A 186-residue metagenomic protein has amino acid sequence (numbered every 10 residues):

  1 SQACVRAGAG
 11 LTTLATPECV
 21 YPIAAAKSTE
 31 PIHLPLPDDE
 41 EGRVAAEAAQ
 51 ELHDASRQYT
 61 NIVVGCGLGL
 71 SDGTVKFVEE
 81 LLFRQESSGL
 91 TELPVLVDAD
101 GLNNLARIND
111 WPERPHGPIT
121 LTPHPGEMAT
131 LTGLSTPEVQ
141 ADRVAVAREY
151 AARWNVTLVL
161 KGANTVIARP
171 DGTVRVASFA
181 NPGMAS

Functional and structural regions predicted by a protein language model:
S1-L96, N103-T120, P125-S186: Small-residue (G/A/S/T)-rich helix-start motifs and N-terminal tracts that mark the onset
